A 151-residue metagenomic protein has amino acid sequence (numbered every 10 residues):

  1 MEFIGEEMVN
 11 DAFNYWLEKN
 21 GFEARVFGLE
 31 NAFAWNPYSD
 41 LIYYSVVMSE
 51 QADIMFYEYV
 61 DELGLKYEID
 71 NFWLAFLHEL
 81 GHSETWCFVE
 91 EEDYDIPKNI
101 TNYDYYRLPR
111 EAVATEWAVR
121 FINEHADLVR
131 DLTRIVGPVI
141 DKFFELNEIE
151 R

Functional and structural regions predicted by a protein language model:
M1, F88-E90, I149-R151: Short intrinsically disordered terminal tails
F3-I4, S49-A52, D61, F143-E150: Juxtamembrane/interface and other helix-to-disorder boundary residues and their adjoining low-complexity tails
I4-G21: Zn2+-dependent metallopeptidase catalytic core
E7, D70-L74, H78, A112-E116 (+1 more regions): A structural signal for well-ordered alpha-helical segments within the folded catalytic domains of diverse enzymes
R25-D70, L80, W86-C87: Active-site scaffold of zinc-dependent metalloenzymes
D70, W86-E116: Post-HEXXH active-site segment of zinc metalloproteases
H82, W86-E90, R120-D127: Alpha-helix capping at helix-to-loop junctions
N102-P109, E116-R151: Long, well-structured alpha-helical subdomains associated with metal-dependent extracellular/ecto-lumenal hydrolases
